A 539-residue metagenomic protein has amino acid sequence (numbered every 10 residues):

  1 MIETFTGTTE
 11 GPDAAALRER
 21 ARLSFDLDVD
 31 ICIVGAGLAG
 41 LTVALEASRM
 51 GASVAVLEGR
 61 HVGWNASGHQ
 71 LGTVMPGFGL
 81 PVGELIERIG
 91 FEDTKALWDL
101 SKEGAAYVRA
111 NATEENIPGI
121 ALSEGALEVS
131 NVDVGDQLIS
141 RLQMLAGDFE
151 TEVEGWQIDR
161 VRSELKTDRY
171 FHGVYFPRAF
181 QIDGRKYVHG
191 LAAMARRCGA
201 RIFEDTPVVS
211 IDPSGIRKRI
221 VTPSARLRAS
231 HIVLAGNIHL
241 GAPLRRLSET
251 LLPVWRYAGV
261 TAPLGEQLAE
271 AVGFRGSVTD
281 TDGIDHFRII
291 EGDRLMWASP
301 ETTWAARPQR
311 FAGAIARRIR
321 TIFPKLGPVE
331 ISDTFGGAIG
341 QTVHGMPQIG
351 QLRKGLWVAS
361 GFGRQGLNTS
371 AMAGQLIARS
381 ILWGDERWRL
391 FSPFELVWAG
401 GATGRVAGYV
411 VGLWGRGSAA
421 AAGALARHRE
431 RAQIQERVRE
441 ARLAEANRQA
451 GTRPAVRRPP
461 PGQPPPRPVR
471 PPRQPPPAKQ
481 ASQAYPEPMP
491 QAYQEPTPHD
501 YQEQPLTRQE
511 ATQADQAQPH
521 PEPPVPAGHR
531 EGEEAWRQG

Functional and structural regions predicted by a protein language model:
M1-I31: Extreme N-terminal leader/targeting segments of oxidoreductases
I2-P12, L80-I86, A110-G190: Flavin (FAD/FMN) cofactor-binding and adjacent substrate-gating region of FAD-dependent oxidoreductase domains
I31-V56: N-terminal Rossmann-like FAD-binding beta1-loop-alpha1 element of flavoenzymes
R49-H69: Glycine-rich FAD pyrophosphate-binding loop
H69-L100: Glycine-rich active-site loop/strand segments that organize a redox cofactor
A106, E114-L122, V208, R226-Q267 (+1 more regions): Active-site substrate-recognition segment that forms the wall of the catalytic cavity or substrate channel
F171-S230: Helical element adjacent to the flavin cofactor pocket in flavoenzyme catalytic cores
T281, A305-R307, A312-R317, T321-H428: C-terminal catalytic lobe of FAD-dependent flavoproteins
